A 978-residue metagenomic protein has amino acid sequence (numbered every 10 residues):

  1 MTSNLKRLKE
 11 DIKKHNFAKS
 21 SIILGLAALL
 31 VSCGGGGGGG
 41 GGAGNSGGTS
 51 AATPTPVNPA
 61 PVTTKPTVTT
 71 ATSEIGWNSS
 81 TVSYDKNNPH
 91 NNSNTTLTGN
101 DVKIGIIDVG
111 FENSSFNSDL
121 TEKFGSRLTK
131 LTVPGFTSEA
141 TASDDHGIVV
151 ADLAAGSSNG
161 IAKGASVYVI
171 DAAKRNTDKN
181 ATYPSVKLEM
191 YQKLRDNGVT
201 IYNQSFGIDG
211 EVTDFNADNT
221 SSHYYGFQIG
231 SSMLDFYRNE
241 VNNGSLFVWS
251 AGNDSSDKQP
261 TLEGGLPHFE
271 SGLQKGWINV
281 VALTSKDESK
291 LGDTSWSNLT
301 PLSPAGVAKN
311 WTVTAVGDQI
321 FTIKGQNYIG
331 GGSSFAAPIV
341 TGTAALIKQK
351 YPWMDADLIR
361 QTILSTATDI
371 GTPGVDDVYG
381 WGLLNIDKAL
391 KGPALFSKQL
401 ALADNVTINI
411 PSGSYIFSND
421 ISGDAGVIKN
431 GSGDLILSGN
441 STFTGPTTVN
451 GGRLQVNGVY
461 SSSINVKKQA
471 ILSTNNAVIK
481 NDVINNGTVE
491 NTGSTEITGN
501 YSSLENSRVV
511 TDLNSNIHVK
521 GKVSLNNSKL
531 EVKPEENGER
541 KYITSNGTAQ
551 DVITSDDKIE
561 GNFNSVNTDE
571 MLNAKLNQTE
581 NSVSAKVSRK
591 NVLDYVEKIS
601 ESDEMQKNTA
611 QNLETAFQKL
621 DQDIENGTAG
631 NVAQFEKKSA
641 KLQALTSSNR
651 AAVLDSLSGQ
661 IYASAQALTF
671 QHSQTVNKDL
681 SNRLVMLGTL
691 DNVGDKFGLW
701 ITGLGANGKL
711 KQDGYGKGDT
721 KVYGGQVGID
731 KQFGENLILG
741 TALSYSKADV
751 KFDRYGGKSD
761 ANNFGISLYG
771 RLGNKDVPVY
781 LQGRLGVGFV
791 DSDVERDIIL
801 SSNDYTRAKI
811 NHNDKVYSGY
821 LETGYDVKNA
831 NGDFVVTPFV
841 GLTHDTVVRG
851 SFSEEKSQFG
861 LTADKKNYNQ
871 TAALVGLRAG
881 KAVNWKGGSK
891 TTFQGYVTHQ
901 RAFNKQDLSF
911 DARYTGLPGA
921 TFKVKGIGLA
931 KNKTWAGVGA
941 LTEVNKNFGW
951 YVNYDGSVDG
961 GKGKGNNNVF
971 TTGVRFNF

Functional and structural regions predicted by a protein language model:
G41-V57, W353, S365-S418, S422 (+3 more regions): Outer-membrane translocation/initiation segment of Type V secreted surface proteins
G42, D145, S157, A172-Q274 (+1 more regions): Substrate-binding/access-modulating region of protease and related hydrolase catalytic domains
N88-Y183, N197, L273-G276, G306-N310 (+1 more regions): Subtilisin-like serine protease catalytic core
D108-F111, L266-Q349, W353: Extracellular S/T/G-rich loop segment that most often corresponds to the catalytic His/Ser-adjacent loop
Q326, S333-S334, P338-I339, L346-Q349 (+2 more regions): Extracellular repeat-rich scaffold modules on cell surfaces
A470-G547, A873: Extracellular beta-strand/loop-rich repeat segments of large surface/secreted proteins
E625-V827, G928, D955-F976: Outer membrane beta-barrel translocator domains of Type V secretion systems
F859-F978: Outer membrane beta-barrel transmembrane domains
